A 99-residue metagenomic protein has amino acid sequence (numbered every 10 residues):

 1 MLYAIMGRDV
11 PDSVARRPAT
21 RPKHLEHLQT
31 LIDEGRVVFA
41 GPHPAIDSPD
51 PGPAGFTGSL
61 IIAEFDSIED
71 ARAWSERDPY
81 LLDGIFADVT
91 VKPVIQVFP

Functional and structural regions predicted by a protein language model:
M1-P99: Conserved, structured core segments of small domains
